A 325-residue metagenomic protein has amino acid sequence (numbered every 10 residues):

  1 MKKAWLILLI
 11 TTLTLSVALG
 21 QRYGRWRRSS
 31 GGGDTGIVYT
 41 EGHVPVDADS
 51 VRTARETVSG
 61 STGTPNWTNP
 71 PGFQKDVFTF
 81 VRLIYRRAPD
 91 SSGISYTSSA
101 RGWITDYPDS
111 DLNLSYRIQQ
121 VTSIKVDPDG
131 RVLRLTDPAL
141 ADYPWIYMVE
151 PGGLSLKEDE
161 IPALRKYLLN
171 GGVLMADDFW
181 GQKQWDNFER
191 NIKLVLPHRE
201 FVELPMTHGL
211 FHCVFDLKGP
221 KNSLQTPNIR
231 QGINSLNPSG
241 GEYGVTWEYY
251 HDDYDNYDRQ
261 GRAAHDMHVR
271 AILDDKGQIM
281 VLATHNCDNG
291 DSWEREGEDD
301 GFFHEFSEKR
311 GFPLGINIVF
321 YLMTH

Functional and structural regions predicted by a protein language model:
M1-A4: Positively charged n-region of N-terminal signal peptides that target proteins for export
I7-S16: Bacterial N-terminal signal peptides
G20-W145, P151-G152, D288-N289, E294-H325: Aromatic-Pro/Gly-enriched surface loop or interdomain linker that acts as a lid/target-recognition segment
G24-S30, D34-T40, P45, D49 (+3 more regions): An acidic, glycine-rich "communication" segment
F80, W145-W185: Short alpha-beta junction capping motif
Y85-P89, L140, P151-S155, L174 (+3 more regions): Solvent-exposed loop/turn segments at secondary-structure junctions within structured extracellular/periplasmic domains
S110, L114, E160-A163, Q184 (+2 more regions): Stable alpha-helical elements in mature extracytoplasmic
I124-R134, A176-G181, R199-T207: Surface-exposed patches in mature extracellular/periplasmic domains of secreted proteins
